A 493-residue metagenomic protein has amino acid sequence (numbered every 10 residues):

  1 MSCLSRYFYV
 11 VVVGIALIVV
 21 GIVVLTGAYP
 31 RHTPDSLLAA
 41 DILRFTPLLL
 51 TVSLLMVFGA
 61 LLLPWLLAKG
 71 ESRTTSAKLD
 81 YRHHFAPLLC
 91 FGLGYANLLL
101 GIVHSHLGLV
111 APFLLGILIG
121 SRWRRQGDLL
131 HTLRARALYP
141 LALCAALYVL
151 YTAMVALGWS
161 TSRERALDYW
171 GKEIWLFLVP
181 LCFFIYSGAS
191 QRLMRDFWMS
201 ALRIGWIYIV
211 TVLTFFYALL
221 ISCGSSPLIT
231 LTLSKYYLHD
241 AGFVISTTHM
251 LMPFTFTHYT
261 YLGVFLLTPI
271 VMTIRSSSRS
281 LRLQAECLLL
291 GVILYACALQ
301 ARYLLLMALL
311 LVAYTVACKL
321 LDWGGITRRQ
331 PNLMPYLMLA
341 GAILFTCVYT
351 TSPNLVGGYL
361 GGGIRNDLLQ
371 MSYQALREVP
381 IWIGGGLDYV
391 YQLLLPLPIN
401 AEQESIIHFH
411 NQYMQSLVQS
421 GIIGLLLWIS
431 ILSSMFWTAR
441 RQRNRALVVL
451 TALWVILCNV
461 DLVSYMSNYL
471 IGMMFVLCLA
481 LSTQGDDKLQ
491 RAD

Functional and structural regions predicted by a protein language model:
C3, V12-V13, S36-T46, I270-Y349 (+1 more regions): Hydrophobic alpha-helical segments of polytopic membrane proteins
L4-Q126, Y148-G158, W454-I456: N-terminal signal-anchor transmembrane segment
R6-F8, K69, Y139, Q330 (+1 more regions): Hydrophobic transmembrane alpha-helices and their immediate junctions
I15, L54, D196-S234, S246-T248 (+1 more regions): Alpha-helical transmembrane segments of multi-pass inner-membrane proteins
A16-H32, L48-L62, G116-I117, P269 (+3 more regions): Transmembrane alpha-helices of multi-pass inner-membrane enzymes
V23-G27, A153-A156, Y217-L220, L299 (+2 more regions): A membrane-periplasm/extracellular boundary helix in multi-pass inner-membrane enzymes that assemble envelope glycans
V110-F113, P140-A146, S162-G188, A201-V210: Aromatic-anchored transmembrane helix interface
L355-Q374, V379-S420: Long extracytoplasmic/lumenal interhelical loops at the membrane interface of multi-pass membrane proteins
